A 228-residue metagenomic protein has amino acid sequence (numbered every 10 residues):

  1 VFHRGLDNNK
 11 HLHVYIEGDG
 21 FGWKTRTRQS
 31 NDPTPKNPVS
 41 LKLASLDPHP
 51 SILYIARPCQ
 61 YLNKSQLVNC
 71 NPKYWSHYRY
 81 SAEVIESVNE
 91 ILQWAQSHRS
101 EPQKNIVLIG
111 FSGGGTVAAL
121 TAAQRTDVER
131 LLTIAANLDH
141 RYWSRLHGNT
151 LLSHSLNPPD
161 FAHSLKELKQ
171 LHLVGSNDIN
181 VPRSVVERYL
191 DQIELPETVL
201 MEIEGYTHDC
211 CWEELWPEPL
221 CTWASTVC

Functional and structural regions predicted by a protein language model:
V1-R4: A short loop-to-beta-strand scaffold at the N-terminal edge of the catalytic core in hydrolase folds
L6-A56, Q60-N63: Short, surface-exposed "cap/lid" segments of acyl-processing enzymes
N69-H98: Alpha/beta-hydrolase active-site loop
Q103-L151: Primarily recognizes the serine-hydrolase "nucleophile elbow" in alpha/beta-hydrolase and SGNH/GDSL folds
A136-G205: The feature captures the conserved acid-bearing segment of alpha/beta-hydrolase catalytic domains
Y206-L215: Catalytic histidine-centered segment of alpha/beta-hydrolase-like enzymes
E214-C228: Catalytic active-site module of serine/aspartate enzymes centered on a nucleophile-bearing elbow/loop
